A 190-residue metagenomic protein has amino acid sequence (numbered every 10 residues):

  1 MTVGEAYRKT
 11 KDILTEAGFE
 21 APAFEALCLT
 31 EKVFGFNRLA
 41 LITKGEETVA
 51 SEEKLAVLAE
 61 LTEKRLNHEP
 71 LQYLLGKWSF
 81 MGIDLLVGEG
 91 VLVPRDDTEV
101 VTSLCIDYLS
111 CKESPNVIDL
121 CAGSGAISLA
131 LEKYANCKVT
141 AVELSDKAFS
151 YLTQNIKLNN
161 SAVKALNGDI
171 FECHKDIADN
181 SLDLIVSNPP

Functional and structural regions predicted by a protein language model:
M1-I42, E46: Non-catalytic accessory regions of SAM-dependent methyltransferases
E5-R8, D12-E16, E52-K64, S103 (+4 more regions): Replace "anionic and nucleotidyl ligands
L14, G18-A21, V49-A50, L66 (+3 more regions): Short coil/turn residues that cap or connect secondary-structure elements
E20-F24, E52, L74, V142-E143: Non-catalytic, surface-exposed connector residues within folded enzymatic/regulatory domains
K32-D107: Conserved AdoMet
E99-P190: Conserved SAM/SAH cofactor-binding pocket of Class I
